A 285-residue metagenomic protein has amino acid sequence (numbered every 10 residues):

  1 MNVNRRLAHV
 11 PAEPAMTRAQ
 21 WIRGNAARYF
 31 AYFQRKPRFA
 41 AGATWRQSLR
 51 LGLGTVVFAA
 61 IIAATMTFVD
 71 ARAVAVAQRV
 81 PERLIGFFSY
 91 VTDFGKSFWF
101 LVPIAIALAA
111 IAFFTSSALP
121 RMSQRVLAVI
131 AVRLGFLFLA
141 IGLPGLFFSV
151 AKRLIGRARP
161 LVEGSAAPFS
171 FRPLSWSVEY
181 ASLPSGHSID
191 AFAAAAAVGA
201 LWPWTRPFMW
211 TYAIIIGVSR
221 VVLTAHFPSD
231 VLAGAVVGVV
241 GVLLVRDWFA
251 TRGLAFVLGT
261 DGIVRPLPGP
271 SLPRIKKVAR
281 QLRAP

Functional and structural regions predicted by a protein language model:
N2-Y180, D190-A200, W204-G217, P285: Hydrophobic alpha-helical bundle signature of multipass membrane enzymes
F114, A166-P285: Membrane-embedded catalytic cores of phosphoryl/pyrophosphoryl-handling enzymes
